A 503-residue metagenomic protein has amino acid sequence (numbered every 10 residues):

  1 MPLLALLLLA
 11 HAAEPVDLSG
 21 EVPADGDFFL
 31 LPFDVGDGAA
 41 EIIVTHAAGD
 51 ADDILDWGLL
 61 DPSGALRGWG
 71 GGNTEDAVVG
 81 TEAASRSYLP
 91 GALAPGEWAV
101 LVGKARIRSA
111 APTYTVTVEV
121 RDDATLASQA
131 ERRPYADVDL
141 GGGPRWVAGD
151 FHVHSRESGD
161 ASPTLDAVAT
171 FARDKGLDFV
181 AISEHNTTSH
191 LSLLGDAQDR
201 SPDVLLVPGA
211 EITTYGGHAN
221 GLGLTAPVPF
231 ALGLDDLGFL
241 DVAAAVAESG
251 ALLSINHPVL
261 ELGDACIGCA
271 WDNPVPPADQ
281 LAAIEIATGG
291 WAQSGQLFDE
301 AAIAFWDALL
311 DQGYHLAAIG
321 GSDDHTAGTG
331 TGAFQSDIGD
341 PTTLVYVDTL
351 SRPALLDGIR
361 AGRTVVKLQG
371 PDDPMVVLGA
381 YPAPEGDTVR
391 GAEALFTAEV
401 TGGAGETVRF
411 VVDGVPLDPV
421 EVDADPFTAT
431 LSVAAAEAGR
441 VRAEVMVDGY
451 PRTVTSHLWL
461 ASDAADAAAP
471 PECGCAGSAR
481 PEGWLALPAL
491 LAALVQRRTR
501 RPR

Functional and structural regions predicted by a protein language model:
L9-A39, T125-A148, R156-S158, T170: Non-catalytic extracellular/lumenal accessory regions of secreted precursors
A13-D25, A48-S85, P416: Surface-exposed beta-strand/loop patches in noncatalytic accessory domains and peripheral targeting/linker segments
A48, L101-R108, E444-G449: Short beta-strand-plus-loop segments that form exposed binding edges in beta-rich domains
D53-L55, R108-V120: Edge beta-strands of jelly-roll/beta-sandwich modules across compartments, strongly enriched in secreted/luminal
R121-T125, Y135-G141, Q312-G313, A317 (+1 more regions): C-terminal functional module detector
R133-N273, P277-D279, I286-W306, G321-G328 (+1 more regions): A metal-dependent hydrolase metal-coordination microenvironment
C473-L485: Juxtamembrane/start-of-transmembrane alpha-helix segments at the extracytoplasmic/lumenal side of membrane anchors
E482-T499: A cross-kingdom C-terminal cell-surface attachment/processing module
